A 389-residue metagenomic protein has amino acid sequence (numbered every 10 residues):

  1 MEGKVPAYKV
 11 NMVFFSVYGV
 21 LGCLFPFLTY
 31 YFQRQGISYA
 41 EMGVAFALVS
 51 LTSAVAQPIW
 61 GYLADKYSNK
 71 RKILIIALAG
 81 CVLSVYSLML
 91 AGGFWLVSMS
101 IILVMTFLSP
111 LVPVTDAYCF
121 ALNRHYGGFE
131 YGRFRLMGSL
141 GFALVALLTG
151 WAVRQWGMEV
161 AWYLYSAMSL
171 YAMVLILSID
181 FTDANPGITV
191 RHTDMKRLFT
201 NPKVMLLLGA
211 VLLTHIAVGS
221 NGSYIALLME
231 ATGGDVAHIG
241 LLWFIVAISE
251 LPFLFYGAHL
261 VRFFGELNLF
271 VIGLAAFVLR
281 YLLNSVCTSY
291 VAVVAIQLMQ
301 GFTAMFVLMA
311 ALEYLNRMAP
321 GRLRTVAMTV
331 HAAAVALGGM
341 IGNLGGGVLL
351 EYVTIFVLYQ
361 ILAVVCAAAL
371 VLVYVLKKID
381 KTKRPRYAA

Functional and structural regions predicted by a protein language model:
M1-K4, I179-V211: Juxtamembrane intracellular "pre-TM" segments in multi-pass secondary transporters
E2-S50, V204-L242: Helix-loop boundary and gating motifs at the non-cytosolic
Y39-A40, H125-M137, V236-A237, A319-H331: Loop-to-transmembrane helix entry/capping segments in MFS-fold secondary transporters and related SLC/MFSD carriers
V55-N69, V153, P252-G265, L350-E351: Helix-to-loop junctions at the C-terminal end of transmembrane segments in multipass secondary transporters
K66-L78, R262-L274: Cytoplasmic membrane-interface "Motif A"-like loop-to-helix N-cap segments of 12-TM Major Facilitator Superfamily
A79-G92, A275-T288: C-terminal ends and interior cores of transmembrane alpha-helices in multi-pass membrane transporters/permeases
V104-M137: Cytoplasmic helix-loop-helix junction between adjacent transmembrane helices in 12-TM secondary transporters
W151-M168, V348-C366: A membrane-interface helix-boundary motif in multi-pass transporters
